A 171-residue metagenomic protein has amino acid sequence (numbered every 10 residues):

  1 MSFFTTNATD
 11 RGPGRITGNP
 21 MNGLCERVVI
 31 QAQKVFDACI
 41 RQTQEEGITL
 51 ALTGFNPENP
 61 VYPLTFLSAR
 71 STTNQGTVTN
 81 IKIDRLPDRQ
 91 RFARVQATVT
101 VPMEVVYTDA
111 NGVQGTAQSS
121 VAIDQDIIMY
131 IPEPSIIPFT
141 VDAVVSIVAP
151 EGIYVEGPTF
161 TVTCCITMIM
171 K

Functional and structural regions predicted by a protein language model:
M1-K171: Viral structural modules
